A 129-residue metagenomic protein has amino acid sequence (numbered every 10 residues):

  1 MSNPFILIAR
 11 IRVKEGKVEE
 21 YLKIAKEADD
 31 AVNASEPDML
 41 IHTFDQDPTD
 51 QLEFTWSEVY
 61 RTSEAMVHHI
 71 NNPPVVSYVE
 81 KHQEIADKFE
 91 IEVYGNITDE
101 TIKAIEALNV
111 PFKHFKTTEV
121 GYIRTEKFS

Functional and structural regions predicted by a protein language model:
M1-P4, I123-S129: Basic/polar N-terminal segments that are highly enriched at the extreme N-terminus, encompassing both cleavable
P4-R12: Active-site-flanking beta-strand signature of metal-NTP-handling nucleotidyl enzymes and homologous cyclase-like
V13-L22: Short, surface-exposed ligand-recognition loops at beta-strand->loop->(often short) alpha-helix junctions that present
A25, D29: Short amphipathic alpha-helical/adjacent loop interface patches that line ligand and macromolecule-binding sites
A31-L40, V59-E119: An amphipathic, aromatic/His-enriched active-site/gating alpha helix that lines ligand/cofactor pockets
D45-Q51, Q83-A86: A short beta-turn/loop motif at secondary-structure boundaries
